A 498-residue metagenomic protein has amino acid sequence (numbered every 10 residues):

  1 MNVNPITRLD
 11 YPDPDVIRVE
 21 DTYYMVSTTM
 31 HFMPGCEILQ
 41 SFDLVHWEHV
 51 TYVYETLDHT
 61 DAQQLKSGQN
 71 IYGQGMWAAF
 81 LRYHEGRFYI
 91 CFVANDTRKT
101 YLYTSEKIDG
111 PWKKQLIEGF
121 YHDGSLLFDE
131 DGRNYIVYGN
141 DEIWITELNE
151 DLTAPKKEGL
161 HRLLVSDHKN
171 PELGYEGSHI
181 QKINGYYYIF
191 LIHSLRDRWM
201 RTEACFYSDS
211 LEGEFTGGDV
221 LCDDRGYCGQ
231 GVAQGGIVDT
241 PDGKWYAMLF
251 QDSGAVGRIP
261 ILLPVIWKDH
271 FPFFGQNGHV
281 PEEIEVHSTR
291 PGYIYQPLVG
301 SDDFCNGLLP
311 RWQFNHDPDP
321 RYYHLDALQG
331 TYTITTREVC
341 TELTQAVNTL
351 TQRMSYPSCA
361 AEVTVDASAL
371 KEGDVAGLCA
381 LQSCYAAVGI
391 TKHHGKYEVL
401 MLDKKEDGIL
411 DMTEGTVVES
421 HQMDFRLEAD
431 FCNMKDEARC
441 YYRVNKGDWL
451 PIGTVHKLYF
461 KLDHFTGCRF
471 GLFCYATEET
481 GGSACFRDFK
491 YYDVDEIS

Functional and structural regions predicted by a protein language model:
M1-S498: Carbohydrate-active catalytic/glycan-binding domains of CAZyme proteins, especially the secreted or lumenal ectodomains
